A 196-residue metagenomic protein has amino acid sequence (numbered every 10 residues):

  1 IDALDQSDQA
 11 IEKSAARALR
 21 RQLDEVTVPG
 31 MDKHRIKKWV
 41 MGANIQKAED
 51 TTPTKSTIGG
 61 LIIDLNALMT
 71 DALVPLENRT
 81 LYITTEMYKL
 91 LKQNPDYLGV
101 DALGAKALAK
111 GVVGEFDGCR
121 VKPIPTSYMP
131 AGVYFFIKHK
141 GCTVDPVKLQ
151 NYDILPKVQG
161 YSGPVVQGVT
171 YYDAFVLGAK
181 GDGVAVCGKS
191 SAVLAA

Functional and structural regions predicted by a protein language model:
D2-L4, Y82-M87, F136-H139, G178-K180: Helix N-cap / beta->alpha transition motif
A3-A72, V184-A196: Alpha-helical scaffold segments that mediate packing/assembly in large oligomeric complexes
L4, H34, K38, K89 (+3 more regions): Flexible, active-site-adjacent loop/turn segments at secondary-structure boundaries
A10, N94-A196: Sequence/fold signature of self-assembling virion shell proteins
R17, E77, G160-P164: Residues at beta-strand starts and edge strands
V28, E86, Y171: Residue-level marker of positions within ordered structural domains that often coincide with functionally constrained
M41-V112: Extended, solvent-exposed, turn-rich assembly/linker loops in the middle of proteins
